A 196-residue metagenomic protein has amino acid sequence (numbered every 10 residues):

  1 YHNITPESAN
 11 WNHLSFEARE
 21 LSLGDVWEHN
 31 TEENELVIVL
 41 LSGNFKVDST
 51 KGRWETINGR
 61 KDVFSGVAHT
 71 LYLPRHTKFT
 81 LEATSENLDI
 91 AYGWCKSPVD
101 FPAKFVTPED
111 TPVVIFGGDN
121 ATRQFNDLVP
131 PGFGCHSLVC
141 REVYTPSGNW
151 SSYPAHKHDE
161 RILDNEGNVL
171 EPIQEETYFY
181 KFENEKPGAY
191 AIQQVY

Functional and structural regions predicted by a protein language model:
Y1-E28, E35, G118-T177: A short glycine-rich, His/Asp/Glu-containing loop-to-beta-strand
S8-L71: N-terminal auxiliary "cap/dimerization" subdomain that precedes the catalytic jelly-roll/cupin core of mononuclear
E32-E55, L73, P146-N149, D159-Y196: Glycine- and acidic-residue-biased ligand/ion/polar-headgroup-sensing regions
W54-V67, Y72-T77, V106-D110, A121-F125: Short acidic (Asp/Glu) patches
D62-F101: Ligand-binding loop in jelly-roll beta-barrel domains
A68, H76-K78, N87-I90, S137-E142 (+2 more regions): Extracellular structured ligand-interaction cores
N87-D127: Double-stranded beta-helix
F105-T111, A155-R161, V195-Y196: Short intrinsically disordered coil segments
